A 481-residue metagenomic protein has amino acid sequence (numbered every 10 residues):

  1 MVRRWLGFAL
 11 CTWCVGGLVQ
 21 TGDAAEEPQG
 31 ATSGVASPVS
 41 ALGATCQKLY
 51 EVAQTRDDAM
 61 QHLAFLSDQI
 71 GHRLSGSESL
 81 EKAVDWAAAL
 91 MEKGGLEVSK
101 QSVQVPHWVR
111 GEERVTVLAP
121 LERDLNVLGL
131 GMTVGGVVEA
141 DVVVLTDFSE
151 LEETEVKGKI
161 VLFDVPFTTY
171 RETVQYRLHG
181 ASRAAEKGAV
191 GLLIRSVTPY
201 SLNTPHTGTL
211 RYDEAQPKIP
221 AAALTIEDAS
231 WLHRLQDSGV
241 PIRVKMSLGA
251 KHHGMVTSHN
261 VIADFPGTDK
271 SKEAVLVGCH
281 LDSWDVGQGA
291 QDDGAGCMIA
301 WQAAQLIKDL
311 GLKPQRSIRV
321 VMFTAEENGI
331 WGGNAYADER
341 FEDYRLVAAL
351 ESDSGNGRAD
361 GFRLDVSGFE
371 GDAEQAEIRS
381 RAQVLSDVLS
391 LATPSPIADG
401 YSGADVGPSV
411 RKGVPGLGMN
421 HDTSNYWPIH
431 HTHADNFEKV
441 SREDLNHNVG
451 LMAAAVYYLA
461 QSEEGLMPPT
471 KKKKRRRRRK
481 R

Functional and structural regions predicted by a protein language model:
G7-G17: Bacterial N-terminal signal peptides
V35-P38, L42, A64, D68-I160 (+1 more regions): Noncatalytic luminal/extracellular "stalk/propeptide" segments of secretory-pathway proteins
A36-S77, V103, L202-T209, D282 (+3 more regions): N-terminal capping segment at the start of a domain
G43-T45, A119-E153, L210-A290, Q305-Q315: Soluble metallo-hydrolase cores and metallopeptidase-like ectodomains found primarily in the secretory/periplasmic
C46-Q54, D68-S79, G129, A140-L145 (+8 more regions): Second-shell loop/turn segments in exported
Q54, E92, P120-E122, I219-L224 (+4 more regions): Metal-dependent peptidase/peptidase-like ectodomains
T168-R171, Y176-H179, R183, T257-N260 (+1 more regions): Acidic/histidine-rich catalytic neighborhood of metal-dependent amide-processing enzymes
Q305, W427-R481: His/Asp/Glu-rich mid-to-C-terminal helical/loop segments that flank catalytic regions of hydrolases
